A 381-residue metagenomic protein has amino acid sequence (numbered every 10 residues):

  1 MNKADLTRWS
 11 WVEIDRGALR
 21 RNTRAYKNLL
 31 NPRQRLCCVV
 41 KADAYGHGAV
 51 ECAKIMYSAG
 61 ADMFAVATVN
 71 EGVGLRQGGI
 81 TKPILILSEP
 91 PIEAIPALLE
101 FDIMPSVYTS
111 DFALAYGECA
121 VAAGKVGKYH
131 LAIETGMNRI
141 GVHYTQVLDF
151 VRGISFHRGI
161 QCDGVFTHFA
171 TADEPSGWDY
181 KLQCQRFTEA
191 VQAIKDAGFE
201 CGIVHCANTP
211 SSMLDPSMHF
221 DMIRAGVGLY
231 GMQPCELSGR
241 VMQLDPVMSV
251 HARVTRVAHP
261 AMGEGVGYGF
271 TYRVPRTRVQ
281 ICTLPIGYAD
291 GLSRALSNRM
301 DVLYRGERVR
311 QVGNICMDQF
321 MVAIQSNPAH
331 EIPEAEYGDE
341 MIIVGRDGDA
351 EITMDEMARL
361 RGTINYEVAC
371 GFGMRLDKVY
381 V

Functional and structural regions predicted by a protein language model:
N2-R16, R20, N28, N70-E71 (+5 more regions): Active-site anion/phosphate-binding pocket segments in diverse small-molecule metabolic enzymes
K3-L6, S10-R21, P32-H205: Active-site-proximal beta-alpha core segment in soluble small-molecule metabolic enzymes
A25: Conserved N-terminal alpha-helix of the aminotransferase class I/II PLP-enzyme fold
